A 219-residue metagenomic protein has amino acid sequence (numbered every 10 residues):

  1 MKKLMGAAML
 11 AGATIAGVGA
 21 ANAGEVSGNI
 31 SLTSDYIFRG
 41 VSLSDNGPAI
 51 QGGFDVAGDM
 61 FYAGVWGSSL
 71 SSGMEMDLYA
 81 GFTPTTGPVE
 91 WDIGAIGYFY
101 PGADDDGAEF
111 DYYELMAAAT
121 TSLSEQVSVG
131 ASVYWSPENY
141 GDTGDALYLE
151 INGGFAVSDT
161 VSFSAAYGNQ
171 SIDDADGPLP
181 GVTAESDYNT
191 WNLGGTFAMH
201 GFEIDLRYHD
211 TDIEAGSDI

Functional and structural regions predicted by a protein language model:
K2-G12, A16-I219: Outer-membrane beta-barrel proteins
